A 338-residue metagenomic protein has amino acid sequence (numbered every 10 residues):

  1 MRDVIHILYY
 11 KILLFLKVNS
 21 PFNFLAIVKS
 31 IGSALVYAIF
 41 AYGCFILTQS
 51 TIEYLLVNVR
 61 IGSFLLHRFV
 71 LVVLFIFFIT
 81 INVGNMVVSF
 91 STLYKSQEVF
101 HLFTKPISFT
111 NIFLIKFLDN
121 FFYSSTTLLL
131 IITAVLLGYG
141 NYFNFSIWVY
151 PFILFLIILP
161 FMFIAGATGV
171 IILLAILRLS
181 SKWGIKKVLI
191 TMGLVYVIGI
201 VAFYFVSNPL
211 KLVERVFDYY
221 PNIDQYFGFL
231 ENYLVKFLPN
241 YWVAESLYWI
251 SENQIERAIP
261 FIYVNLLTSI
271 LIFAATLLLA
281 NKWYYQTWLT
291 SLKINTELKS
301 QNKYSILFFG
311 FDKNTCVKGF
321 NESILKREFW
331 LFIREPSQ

Functional and structural regions predicted by a protein language model:
M1-V99, F109-Q338: Hydrophobic alpha-helical transmembrane segments of membrane proteins
